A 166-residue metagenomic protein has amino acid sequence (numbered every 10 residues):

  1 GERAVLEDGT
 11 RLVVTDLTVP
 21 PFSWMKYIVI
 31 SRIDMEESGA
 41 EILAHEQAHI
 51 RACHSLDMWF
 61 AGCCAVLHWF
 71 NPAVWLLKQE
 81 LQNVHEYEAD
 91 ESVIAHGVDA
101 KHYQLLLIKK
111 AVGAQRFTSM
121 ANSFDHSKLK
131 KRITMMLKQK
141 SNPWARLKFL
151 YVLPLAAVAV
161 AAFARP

Functional and structural regions predicted by a protein language model:
G1-R165: Membrane-embedded and juxtamembrane structural elements of multi-pass membrane proteins
